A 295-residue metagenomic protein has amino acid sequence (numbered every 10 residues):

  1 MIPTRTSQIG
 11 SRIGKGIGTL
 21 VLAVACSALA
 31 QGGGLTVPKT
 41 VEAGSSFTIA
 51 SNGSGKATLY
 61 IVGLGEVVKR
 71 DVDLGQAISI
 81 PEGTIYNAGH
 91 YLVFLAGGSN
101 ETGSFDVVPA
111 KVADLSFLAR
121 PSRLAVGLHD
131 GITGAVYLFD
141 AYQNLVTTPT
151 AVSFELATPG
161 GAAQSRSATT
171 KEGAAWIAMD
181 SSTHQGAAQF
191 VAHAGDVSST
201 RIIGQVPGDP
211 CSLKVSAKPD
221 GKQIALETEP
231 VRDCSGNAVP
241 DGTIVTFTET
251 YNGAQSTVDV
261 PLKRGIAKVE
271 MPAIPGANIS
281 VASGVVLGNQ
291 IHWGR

Functional and structural regions predicted by a protein language model:
I2-S7, A28-R295: The feature marks long extracellular or luminal low-complexity segments
T4-G18: Bacterial N-terminal signal peptides that target proteins for export
G16-S27: Bacterial N-terminal signal peptides
